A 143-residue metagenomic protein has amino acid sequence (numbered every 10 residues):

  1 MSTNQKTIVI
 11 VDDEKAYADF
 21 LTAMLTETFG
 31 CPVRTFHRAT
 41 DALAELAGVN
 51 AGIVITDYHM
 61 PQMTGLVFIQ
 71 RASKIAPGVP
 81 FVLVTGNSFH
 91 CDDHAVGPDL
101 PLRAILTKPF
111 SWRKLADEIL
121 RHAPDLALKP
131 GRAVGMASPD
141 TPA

Functional and structural regions predicted by a protein language model:
K15-R34: Two-component/phosphorelay signaling modules centered on CheY-like receiver
T35-I53: Acidic, metal-coordinating helix/loop segments flanking the phosphotransfer/catalytic sites of two-component signaling
H37-R38, T64-V67: Acidic catalytic/metal-coordinating carboxylates
D57, T85: Active-site residues of response regulator receiver
M60: Receiver (REC) domain active-site loop signature in two-component systems and cognate sites in sensor histidine kinases
V67, S88-I105, R113, D117: Alpha4 helix (beta4-alpha4-beta5 surface) of REC/receiver domains from two-component response regulators
F110-A123, A127, G131: C-terminal output helix
L126-A143: CheY-like receiver
